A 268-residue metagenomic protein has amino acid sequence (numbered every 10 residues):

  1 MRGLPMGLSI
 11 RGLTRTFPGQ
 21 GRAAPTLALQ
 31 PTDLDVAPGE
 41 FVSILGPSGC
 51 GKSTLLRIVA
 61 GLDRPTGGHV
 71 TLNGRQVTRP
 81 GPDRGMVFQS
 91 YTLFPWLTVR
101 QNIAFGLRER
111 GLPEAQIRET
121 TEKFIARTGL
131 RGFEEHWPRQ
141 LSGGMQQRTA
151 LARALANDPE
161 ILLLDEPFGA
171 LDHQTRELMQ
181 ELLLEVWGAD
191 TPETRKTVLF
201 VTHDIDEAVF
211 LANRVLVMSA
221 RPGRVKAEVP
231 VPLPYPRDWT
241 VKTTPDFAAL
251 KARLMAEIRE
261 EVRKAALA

Functional and structural regions predicted by a protein language model:
L45-P47: The feature captures the beta-strand-to-loop junction immediately N-terminal to the Walker
A60: Helix-to-loop junction immediately C-terminal to a conserved catalytic motif
G68-P80: Conserved ABC transporter NBD signature motif
V87, L151: Hydrophobic anchor residue at the start of the ABC signature
L97-F105: Short coil-to-helix segment of the ABC ATPase nucleotide-binding domain corresponding to the Q-loop/switch region
R108, P113-F133, L184-E185: Conserved ABC ATPase "signature" region
H136-R139, N157: Conserved signature/switch motifs of ABC ATPase nucleotide-binding domains
